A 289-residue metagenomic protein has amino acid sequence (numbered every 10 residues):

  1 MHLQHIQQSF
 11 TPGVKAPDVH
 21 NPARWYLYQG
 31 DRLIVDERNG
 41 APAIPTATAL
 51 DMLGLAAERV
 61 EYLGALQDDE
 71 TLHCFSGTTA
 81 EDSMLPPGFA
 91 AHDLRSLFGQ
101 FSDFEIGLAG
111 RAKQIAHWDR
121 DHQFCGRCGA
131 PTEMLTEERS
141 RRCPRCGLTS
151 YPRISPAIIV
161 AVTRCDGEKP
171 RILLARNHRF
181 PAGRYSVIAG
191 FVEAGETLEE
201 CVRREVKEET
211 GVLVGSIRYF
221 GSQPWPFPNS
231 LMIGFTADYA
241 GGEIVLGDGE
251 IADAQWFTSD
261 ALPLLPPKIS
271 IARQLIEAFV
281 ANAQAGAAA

Functional and structural regions predicted by a protein language model:
M1-H122, E133, P181-Y185, G247-A289: Nudix hydrolase/Nudix homology domain
Q123, S140-S186, F191, L213-V214 (+1 more regions): N-terminal strand-loop-strand
A130-E133, Y151: Short functional micro-motifs and their immediate structural scaffolds
M134-E138: Short linker/helix segments within small regulatory modules
I158, L231-I233, A252: Change "...and in nucleic-acid phosphodiester-cleaving endonucleases..." to "...and in nucleic-acid processing enzymes
V187-F220, F235, E243: The catalytic Nudix box helix
Q223-L246: Active-site-adjacent beta-strand/loop module that shapes the phosphate/pyrophosphate-binding cleft
